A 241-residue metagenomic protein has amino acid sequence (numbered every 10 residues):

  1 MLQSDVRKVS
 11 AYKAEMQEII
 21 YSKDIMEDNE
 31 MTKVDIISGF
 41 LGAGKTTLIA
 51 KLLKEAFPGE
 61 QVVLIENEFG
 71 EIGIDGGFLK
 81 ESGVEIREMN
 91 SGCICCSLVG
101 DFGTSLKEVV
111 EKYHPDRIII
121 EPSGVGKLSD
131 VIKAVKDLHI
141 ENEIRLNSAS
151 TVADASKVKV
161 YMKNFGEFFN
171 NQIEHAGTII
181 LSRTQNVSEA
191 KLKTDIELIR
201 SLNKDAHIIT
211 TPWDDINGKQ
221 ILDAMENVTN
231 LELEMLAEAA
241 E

Functional and structural regions predicted by a protein language model:
E27-A43, T47, D223-E241: P-loop NTP-binding site
N29-S38, A43, T47-M162: Nucleotide-state-sensitive switch-loop elements of NTP-binding domains
V63, R145-A153, I173-R183, D205-P212: Conserved beta-strand/loop subsegment of P-loop NTPase cores
D137-I144, F169, I196-A206: A short alpha->loop->secondary-structure connector
K163-H175: Flexible active-site lid/hinge loop adjacent to a nucleotide/diphosphate and Mg2+-phosphate binding pocket
H175, V187-E241: C-terminal accessory "lid"/substrate-recognition subdomains
